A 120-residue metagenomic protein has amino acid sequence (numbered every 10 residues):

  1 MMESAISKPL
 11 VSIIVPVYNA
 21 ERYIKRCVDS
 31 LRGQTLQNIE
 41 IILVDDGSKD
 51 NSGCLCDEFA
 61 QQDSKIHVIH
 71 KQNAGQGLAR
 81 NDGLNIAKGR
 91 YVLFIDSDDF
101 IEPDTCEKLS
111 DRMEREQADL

Functional and structural regions predicted by a protein language model:
M1-L120: Nucleotide-sugar donor-binding/catalytic module of glycosyltransferases that assemble extracellular/cell-envelope
